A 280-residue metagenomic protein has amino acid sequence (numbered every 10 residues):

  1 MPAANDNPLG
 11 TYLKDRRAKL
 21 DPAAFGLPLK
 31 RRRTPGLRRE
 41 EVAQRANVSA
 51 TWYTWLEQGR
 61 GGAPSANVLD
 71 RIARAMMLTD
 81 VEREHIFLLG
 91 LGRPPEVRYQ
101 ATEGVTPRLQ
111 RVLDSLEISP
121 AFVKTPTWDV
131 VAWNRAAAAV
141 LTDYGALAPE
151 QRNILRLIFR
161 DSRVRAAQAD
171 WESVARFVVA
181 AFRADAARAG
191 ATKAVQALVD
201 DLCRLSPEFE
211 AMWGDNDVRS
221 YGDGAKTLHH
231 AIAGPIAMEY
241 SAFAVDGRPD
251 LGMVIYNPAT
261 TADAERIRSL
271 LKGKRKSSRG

Functional and structural regions predicted by a protein language model:
M1-R38: A short, Lys/Arg-rich alpha-helix, primarily the initiator
P2-K14, P64-D70, R74-G104: Short amphipathic recognition helices of helix-turn-helix/homeodomain-type DNA-binding modules
K14-D21, F87, L91, D114 (+2 more regions): Amphipathic, well-packed alpha-helical segments that form the structural scaffold of globular domains
A24-L37, P95-R108, D114-S115: An N-terminal domain-cap segment
K30-R33, R39-E40, A46-A63, R71-A73: Recognition helix of helix-turn-helix/homeodomain-like DNA-binding domains that insert into the DNA major groove
P107-G280: Hydrophobic protein-protein interaction segments
